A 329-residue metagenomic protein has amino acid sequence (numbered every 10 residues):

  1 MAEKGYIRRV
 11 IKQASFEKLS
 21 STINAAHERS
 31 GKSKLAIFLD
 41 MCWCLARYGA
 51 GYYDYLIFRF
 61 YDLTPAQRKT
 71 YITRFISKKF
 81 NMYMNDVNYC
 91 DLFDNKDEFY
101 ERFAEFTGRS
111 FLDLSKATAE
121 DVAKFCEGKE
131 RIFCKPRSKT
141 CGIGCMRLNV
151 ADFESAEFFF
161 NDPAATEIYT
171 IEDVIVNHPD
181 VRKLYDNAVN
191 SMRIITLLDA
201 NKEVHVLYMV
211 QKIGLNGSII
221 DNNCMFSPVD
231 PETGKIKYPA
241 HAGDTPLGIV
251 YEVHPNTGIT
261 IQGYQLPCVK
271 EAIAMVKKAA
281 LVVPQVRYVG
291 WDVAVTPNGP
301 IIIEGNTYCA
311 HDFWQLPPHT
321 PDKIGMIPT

Functional and structural regions predicted by a protein language model:
M1-D54, L197-G234, I301: Internal hydrophobic scaffold segments of catalytic domains
R9-K124, T140, V276: Conserved N-proximal alpha/beta basic substrate-recognition cap immediately N-terminal to, or forming the N-lobe
M82-N201: Active-site nucleotide/adenylate-binding loops and adjacent lid/helix of ATP-dependent enzymes
D113-A117, Q211, V289-D292: Acidic carboxylate-rich catalytic motifs and surrounding loops in phosphoryl-/glycosyl-chemistry enzymes
K129-R131, V189-R193, V206, Y288-G290 (+1 more regions): Extracellular structured ligand-interaction cores
S138-C141, V176-N177, N201, Q211-L215 (+2 more regions): Short, solvent-exposed loop/turn segments at secondary-structure junctions
L184-Y185, V189-A272: ATP-dependent carboxylate/phosphate-activation module, predominantly the ATP-grasp catalytic core and closely related
I249-K277, L281-Y288, V295-T329: C-terminal active-site "lid" helix and adjoining low-complexity regulatory extension at the edge of ATP-using catalytic
